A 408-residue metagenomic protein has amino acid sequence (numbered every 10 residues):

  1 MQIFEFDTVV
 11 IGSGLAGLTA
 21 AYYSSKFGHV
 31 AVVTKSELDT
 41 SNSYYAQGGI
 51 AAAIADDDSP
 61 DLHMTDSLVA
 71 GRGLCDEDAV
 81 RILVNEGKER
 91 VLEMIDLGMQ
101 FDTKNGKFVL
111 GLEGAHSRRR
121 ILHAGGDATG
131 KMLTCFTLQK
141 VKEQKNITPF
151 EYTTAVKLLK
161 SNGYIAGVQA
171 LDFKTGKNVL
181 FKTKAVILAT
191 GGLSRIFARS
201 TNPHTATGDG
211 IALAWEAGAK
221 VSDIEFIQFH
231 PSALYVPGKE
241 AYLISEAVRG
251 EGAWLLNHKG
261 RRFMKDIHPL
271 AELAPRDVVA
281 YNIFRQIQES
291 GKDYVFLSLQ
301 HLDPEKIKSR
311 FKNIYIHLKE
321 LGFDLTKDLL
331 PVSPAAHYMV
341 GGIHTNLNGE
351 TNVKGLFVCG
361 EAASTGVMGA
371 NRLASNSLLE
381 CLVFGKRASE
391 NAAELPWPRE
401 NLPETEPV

Functional and structural regions predicted by a protein language model:
I3-F6, T175-A185, N352-G355: Core beta-strand elements of the Rossmann-like FAD/NAD(P) dinucleotide-binding domain in flavoenzyme oxidoreductases
T8-V32: N-terminal Rossmann-like FAD-binding beta1-loop-alpha1 element of flavoenzymes
S25-I50, D56-D57: Glycine-rich FAD pyrophosphate-binding loop
L38, L213, A219-L330, N391-W397: An anion/pyrophosphate-binding glycine-rich loop and adjacent beta-alpha core in soluble alpha-beta enzymes
A52-L83: Glycine-rich active-site loop/strand segments that organize a redox cofactor
D96-K177, K182, A189, A233-V236 (+1 more regions): Conserved redox-cofactor binding core of oxidoreductases
A185-Y242, E289, N376-R387: Glycine-rich loop(s) and the adjacent beta-strand/alpha-helix scaffold that form part
L395-V408: Long, amphipathic alpha-helical stalk/connector segments used for oligomerization, subunit docking, or mechanical
